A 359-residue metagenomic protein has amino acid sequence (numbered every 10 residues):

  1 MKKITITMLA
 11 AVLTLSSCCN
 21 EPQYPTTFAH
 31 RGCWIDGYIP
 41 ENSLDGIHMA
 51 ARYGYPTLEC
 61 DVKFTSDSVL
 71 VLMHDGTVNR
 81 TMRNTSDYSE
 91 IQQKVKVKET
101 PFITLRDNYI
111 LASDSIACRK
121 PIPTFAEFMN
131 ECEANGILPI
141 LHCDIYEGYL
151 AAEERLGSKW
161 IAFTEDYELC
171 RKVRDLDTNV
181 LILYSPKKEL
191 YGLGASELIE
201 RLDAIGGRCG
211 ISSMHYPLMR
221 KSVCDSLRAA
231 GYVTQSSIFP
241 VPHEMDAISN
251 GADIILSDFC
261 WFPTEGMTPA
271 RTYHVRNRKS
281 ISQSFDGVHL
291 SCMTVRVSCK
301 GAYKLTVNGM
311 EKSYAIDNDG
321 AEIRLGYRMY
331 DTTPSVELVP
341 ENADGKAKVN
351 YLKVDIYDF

Functional and structural regions predicted by a protein language model:
M1-Q23: Bacterial Sec-dependent N-terminal signal peptides
C18-N277, S335-P340: Phosphate-group recognition and catalysis centered on beta-loop-alpha active-site segments
Y273-V288, G320-R324: Short beta-strands within extracellular/lumenal beta-sheet-rich domains
G287-T294, T332-T333: Extended extracellular/luminal ectodomain segments enriched in beta-structured repeat modules
L290, S298-A302: Short proline/glycine-enriched turn/loop motifs at strand-loop junctions of beta-rich domains
G301-E311: Short, surface-exposed beta-strand/strand-loop-strand elements in extracellular ectodomains
M310-T332: Extracellular carbohydrate recognition and processing domains and analogous Trp-centered ligand-binding platforms
A343-F359: Exposed low-complexity, polar/acidic, P/S/T/G-rich flexible segments that act as propeptides, protease-susceptible
